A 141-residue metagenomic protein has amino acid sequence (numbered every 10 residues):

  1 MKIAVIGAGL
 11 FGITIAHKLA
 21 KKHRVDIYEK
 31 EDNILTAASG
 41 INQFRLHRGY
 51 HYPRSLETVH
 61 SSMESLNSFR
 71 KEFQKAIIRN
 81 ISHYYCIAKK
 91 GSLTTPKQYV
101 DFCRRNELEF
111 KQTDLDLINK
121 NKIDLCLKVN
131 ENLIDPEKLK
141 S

Functional and structural regions predicted by a protein language model:
M1-D26: N-terminal Rossmann-like FAD-binding beta1-loop-alpha1 element of flavoenzymes
A4, G12-A16, L46, L66-N67 (+1 more regions): Short, hydrophobic/amphipathic alpha-helical packing segments that form internal helix faces or helix-helix interfaces
G7, E29, A88: Short beta-strand/turn micro-motifs composed of small residues that flank or help shape donor/cofactor-binding pockets
L10, D32, G91: Short, glycine/serine-rich, charged loops/turns that create anion-binding and catalytic segments at active sites
T14, A37, T94: Residues that form or flank phosphate/diphosphate-binding pockets in enzymes that use nucleotide phosphates
A20-I41: Glycine-rich FAD pyrophosphate-binding loop
Q43-L125: Dinucleotide-binding Rossmann-like beta1-alpha1 core, especially the glycine-rich loop that anchors the ADP
V129-S141: Helical element adjacent to the flavin cofactor pocket in flavoenzyme catalytic cores
